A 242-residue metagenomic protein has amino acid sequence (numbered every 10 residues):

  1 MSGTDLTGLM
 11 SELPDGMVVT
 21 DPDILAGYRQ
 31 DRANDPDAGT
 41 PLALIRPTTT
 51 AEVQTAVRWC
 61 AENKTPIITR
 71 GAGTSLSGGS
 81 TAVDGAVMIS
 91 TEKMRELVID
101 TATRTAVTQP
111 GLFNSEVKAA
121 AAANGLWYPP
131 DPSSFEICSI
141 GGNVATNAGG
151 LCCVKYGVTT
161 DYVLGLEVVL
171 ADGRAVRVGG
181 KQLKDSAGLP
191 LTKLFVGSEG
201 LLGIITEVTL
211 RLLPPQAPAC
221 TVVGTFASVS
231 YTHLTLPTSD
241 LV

Functional and structural regions predicted by a protein language model:
M1-R58, T74-R104, S133: N-terminal flexible segment immediately upstream of the FAD-binding catalytic core in FAD-dependent oxidoreductases
T20-D21, R70, V117, D131: Residue-level detector of family-conserved "landmark" positions at structurally sensitive sites
T65-P66, W127: Residue-level detector of anion-binding/catalytic polar loops
I67-T69, L76: Active-site cofactor/substrate anionic-group-binding motifs, chiefly glycine- and Lys/Arg-rich phosphate-binding loops
E96-D100, T105-L234: FAD-binding subdomain of flavoenzyme oxidoreductases
H233-V242: Single conserved hydrophobic/aromatic residue that forms the stacking wall/gate of nucleotide- or nucleobase-binding
